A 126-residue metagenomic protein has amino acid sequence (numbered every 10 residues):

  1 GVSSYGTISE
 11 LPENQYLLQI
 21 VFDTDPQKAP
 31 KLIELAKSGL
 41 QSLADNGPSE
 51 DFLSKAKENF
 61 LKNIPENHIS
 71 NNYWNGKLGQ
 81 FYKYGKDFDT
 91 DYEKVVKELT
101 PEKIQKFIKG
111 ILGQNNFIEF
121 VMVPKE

Functional and structural regions predicted by a protein language model:
G1-D45, E50-E98, N116-K125: M16 family metallopeptidases and their MPP-like homologs
P101-G110: Low-complexity, intrinsically disordered Gly/Pro/Thr-rich segments
